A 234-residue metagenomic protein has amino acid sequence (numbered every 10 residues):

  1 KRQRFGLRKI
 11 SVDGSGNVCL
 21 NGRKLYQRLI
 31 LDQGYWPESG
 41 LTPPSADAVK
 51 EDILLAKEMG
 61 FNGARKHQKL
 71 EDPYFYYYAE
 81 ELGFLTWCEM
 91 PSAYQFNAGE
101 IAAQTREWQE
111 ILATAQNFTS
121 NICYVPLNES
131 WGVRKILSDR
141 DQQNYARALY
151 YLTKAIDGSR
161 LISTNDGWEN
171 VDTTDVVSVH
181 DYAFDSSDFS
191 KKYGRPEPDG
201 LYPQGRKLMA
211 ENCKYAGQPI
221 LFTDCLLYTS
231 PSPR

Functional and structural regions predicted by a protein language model:
R2-Q95, G99-V125, W131-V133, S138: Active-site-adjacent substrate/metal-binding segments within catalytic domains of carbohydrate-active enzymes
Q109-L227: Active-site region of glycoside hydrolase catalytic domains
Y228-R234: Conserved small/polar residues in nucleotide/adenosyl-binding loops
